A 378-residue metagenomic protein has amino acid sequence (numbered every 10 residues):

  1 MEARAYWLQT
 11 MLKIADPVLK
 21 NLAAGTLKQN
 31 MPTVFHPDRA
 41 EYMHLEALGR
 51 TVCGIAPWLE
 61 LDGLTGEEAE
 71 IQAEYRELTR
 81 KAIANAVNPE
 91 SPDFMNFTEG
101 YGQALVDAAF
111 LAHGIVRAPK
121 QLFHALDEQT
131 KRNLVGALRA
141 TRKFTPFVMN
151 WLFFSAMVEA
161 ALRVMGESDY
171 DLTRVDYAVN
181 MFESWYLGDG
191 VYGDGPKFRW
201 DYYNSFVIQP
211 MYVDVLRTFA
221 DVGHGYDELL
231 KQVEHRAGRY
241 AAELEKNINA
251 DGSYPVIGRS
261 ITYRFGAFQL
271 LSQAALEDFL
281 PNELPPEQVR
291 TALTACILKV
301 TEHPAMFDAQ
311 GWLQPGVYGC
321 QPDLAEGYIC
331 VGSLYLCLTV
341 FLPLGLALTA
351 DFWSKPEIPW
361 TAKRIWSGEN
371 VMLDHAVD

Functional and structural regions predicted by a protein language model:
M1-E46, C53, E77-V87: Low-complexity, Ser/Thr/Pro/Gly-enriched N-terminal "stalk/linker" regions
W7, P17-K20, A24-H36, V87-N88 (+2 more regions): CBM-like carbohydrate-recognition segments
D16-K20, A24, P57-E60, R117-K120 (+8 more regions): Positions within ordered alpha-helical repeat solenoids
L22-M31, K131-V135, A178-G190, L244 (+1 more regions): Active-site-adjacent bridging/hinge elements
R39-E46, G100-Q103, F147-V148, G327-I329: Structural motif
G54, F198-P315, P322-T349: Long, repeat-rich segments with strong aromatic
I55-P57, Q72-E234, K246-Q269: Aromatic-lined, polymer-binding surfaces characteristic of secreted/periplasmic polysaccharide-degrading enzymes
E67-E68: Long, charge-dense tracts
